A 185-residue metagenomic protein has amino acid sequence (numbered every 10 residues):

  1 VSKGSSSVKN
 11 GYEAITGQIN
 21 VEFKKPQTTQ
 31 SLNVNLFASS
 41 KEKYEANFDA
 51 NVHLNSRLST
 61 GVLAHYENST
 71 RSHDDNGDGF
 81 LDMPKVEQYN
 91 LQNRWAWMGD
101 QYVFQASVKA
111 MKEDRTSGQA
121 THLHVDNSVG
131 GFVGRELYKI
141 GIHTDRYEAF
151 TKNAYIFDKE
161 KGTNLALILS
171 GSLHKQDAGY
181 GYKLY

Functional and structural regions predicted by a protein language model:
V1-S2, V8-N35, F48-D49: N-terminal periplasmic accessory domains that precede and gate Gram-negative outer-membrane beta-barrel machines
S2, E22, D49-V52, L63 (+2 more regions): Transmembrane beta-barrel domains of outer membrane proteins
G4, E22, N35-K41, H53 (+4 more regions): Outer-membrane beta-barrel pore domains and translocons
G11-E13, S40, K85, H143: A generic structural micro-feature
I15-G17, Q30-L32, Y44-F48, E87-N93 (+1 more regions): Hydrophobic, lipid-facing positions within transmembrane beta-strands of outer-membrane proteins
K24-P26, S39, D158: Short polar/acidic secondary-structure junctions
Q30-V34, T60-V62, F104-A106, T163-L169: Transmembrane beta-strands of outer-membrane beta-barrel proteins
S69-N90, A96-G162, G171-Y185: Flexible loop and strand-edge segments within Gram-negative outer membrane beta-barrel domains
